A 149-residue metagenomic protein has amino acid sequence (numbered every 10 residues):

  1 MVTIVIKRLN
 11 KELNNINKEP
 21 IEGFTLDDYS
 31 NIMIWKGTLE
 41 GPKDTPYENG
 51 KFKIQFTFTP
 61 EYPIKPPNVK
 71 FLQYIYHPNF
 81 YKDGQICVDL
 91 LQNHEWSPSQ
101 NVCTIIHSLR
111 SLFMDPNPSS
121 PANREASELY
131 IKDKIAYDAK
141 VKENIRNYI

Functional and structural regions predicted by a protein language model:
M1-I149: UBC/E2-like fold recognition across ubiquitin and ubiquitin-like conjugation systems, capturing catalytically active
